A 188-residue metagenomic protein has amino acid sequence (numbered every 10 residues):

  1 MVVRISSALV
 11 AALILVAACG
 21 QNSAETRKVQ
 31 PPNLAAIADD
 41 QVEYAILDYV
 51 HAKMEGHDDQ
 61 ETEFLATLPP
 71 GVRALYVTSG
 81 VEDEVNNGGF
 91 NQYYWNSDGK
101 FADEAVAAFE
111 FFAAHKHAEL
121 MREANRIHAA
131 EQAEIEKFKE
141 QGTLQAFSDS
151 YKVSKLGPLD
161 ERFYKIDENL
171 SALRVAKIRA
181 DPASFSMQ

Functional and structural regions predicted by a protein language model:
M1-L9: Bacterial N-terminal signal peptides that target proteins for export
A11-I14: Charge-dense, helix-prone N-terminal extensions
V16-A18: C-terminal motif of bacterial Sec signal peptides marking the signal peptidase cleavage site
S23-N87, N91-A102, A108-Q188: Extended, alpha-helix-rich binding/interface surfaces that flank or overlap catalytic cores and mediate recognition
